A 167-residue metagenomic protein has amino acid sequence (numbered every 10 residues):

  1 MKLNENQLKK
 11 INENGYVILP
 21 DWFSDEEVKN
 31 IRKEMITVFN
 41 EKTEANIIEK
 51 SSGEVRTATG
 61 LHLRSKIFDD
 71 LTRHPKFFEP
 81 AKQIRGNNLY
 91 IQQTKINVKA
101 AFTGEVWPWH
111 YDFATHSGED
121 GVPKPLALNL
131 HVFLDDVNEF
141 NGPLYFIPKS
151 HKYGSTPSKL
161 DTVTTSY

Functional and structural regions predicted by a protein language model:
M1-N14, L19-V122: Non-heme Fe(II)-dependent double-stranded beta-helix
K9, V137-Y167: Double-stranded beta-helix
E49-S52, V122-L128, K159-S166: Short C-terminal domain-edge/linker segments immediately following a structured domain
R64, Q92, L126-L128, F140-G142: Residues that flank catalytic or metal-binding motifs in active/ligand-binding sites
I84, S117-E139: Short, conserved beta-strand element in jelly-roll/cupin
K95, A100, Y111-F113, L128 (+2 more regions): Short, structured patches in soluble enzyme cores that scaffold and shape functional sites
W109-G118, V132, Y153, L160-V163: Active-site glycine-rich loop that binds ribose-phosphate moieties when present
